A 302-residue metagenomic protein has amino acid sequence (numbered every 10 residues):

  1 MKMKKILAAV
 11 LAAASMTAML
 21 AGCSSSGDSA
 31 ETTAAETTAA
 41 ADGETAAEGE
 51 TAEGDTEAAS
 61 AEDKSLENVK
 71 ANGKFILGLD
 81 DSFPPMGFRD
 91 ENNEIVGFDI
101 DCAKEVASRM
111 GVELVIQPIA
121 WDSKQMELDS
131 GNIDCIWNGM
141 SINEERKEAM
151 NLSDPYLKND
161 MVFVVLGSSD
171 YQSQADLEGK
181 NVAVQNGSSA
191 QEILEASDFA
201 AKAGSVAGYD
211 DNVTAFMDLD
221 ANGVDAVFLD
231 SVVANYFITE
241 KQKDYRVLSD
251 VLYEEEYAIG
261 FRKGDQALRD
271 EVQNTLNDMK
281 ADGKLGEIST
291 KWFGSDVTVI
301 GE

Functional and structural regions predicted by a protein language model:
I6, L20-A34, A39-E44: Bacterial lipoprotein signal-peptidase II cleavage site
S25, A58-A61, A71, S189-Y209 (+2 more regions): Ligand-binding clefts/hinges and TM-proximal coupling segments of bilobed small-molecule sensing domains
T32-T33, T56, S60-G139: Extracytoplasmic small-molecule ligand-binding "clamshell" domains of the periplasmic binding protein/Venus flytrap
G78-F83, Q117-D122, G131, C135-N143 (+6 more regions): Beta->alpha turn/N-cap motifs
D81, K158-V165, S231, N235-N277 (+1 more regions): Periplasmic-binding protein-like
K104, S108-R109, Q117-P118, D122-C135 (+5 more regions): Short helices/loops that flank or line small-molecule/ion binding pockets
M140-E148, I193-D198, D218-A221, D225-E254: A ligand-binding cleft/hinge motif common to bilobed small-molecule-binding domains
V165-V182: Flexible hinge/capping segments at coil-to-helix
